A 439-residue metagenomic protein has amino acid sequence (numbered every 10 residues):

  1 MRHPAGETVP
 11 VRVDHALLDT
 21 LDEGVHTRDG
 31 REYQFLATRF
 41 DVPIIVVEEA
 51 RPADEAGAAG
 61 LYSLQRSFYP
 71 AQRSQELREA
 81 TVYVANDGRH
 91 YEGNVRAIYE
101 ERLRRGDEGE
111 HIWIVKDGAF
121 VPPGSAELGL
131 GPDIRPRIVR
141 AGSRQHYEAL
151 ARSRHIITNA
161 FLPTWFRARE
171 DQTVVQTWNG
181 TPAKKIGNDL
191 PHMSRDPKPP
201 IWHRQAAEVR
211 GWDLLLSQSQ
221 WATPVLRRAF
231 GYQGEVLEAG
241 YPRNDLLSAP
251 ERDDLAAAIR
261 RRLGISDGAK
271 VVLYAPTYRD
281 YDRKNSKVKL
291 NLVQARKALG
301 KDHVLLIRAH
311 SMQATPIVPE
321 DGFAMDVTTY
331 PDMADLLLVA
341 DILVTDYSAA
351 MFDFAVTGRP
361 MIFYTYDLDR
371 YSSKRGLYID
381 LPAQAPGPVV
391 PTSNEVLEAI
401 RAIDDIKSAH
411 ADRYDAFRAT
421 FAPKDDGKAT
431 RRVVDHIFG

Functional and structural regions predicted by a protein language model:
M1-A80, R104, E108: Basic, ligand-binding patches in group-transfer machinery, especially extracytoplasmic/periplasmic segments
A80-A249: Active-site and donor-binding regions of nucleotide-sugar-utilizing enzymes
H90-G106, E110, R228-A229, V236-P319 (+3 more regions): Conserved catalytic-core segment of nucleotide-activated headgroup transferases in glycan assembly
G109-H111, R210-L215, V304, V339-I342 (+1 more regions): Short active-site oxyanion
L128-G129, D171-T173, L190-S194, D254-L255 (+3 more regions): Short secondary-structure boundary/capping segments
H155-K185, T329-R375: A donor-sugar binding/catalytic signature common to diverse glycosyltransferases and related nucleotide-sugar
E238, P319-G322, I342, Y347-F421: Catalytic binding pocket for nucleotide-activated donors in carbohydrate/polymer assembly enzymes
Q313-P331: Nucleotide-activated donor-binding/catalytic signature segment of Leloir-type glycosyltransferases, i.e., the conserved
